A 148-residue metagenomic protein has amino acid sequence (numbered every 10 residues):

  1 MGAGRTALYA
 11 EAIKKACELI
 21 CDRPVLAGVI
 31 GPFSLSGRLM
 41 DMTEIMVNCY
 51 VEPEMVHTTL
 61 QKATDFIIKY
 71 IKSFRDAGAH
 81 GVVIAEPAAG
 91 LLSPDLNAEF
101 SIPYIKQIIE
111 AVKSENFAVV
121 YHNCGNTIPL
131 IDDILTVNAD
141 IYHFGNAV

Functional and structural regions predicted by a protein language model:
G2-V148: Active-site loop segments of alpha/beta catalytic cores
